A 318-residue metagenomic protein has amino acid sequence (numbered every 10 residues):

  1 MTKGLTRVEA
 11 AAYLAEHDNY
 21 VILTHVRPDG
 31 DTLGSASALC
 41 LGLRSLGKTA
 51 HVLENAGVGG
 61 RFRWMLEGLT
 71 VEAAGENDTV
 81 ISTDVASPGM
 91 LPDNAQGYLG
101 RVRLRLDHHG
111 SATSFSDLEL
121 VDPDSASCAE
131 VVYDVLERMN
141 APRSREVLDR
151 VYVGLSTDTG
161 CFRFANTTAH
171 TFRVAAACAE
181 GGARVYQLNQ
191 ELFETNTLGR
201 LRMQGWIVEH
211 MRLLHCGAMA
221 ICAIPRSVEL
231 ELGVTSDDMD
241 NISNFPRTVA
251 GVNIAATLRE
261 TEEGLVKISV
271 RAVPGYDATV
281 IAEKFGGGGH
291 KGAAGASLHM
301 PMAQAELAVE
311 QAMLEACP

Functional and structural regions predicted by a protein language model:
T2-R61, G75-T79, T157-K284, G289-P318: Hydrophobic helix-and-loop "lid/oligomerization" segment in the mid-to-C-terminal part of catalytic domains
Y13-L14, A73-A74, A95-Y98, A112-T113 (+4 more regions): Solvent-exposed alpha-helices and their adjacent loops that cap or buttress functional pockets in soluble metabolic
L39-C40, G97-L99, V121-D122, R173: Glycine-rich, phosphate-binding/catalytic loops in enzymes
A50-V52, R103, V151: Hydrophobic/aromatic residues located in beta-strands of well-ordered beta-sheets within soluble catalytic
G57-G68, A126: Glycine-rich oxoanion-binding loops at beta->alpha junctions
L66-L118: Active-site cofactor/cluster-binding pocket
G68-E72, V121-D124, V273-P274: Short, hinge-like loop/turn segments at secondary-structure boundaries
H109-V174: Short alpha-helices
